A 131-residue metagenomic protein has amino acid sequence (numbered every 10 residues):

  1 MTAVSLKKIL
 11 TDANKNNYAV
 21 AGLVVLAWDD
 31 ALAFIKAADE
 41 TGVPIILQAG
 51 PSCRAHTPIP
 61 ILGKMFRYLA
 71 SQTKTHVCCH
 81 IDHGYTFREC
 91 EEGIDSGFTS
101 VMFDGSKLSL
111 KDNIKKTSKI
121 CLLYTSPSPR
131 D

Functional and structural regions predicted by a protein language model:
M1-V20: N-terminal amphipathic alpha-helix/helix-capping segment at the start of soluble metabolic enzymes
V20-L23, I45-L47, V77-I81, V101-F103: Hydrophobic faces of well-ordered beta-strands that scaffold small-molecule active sites in alpha/beta enzyme cores
L26-W28, G50-S52, G84-T86, S106-L108 (+1 more regions): Active-site beta-loop-alpha junctions enriched in small/polar residues
D30, R54-S96: N-terminal active-site wall of soluble small-molecule enzyme domains
T41, S96-S100: Glycine-enriched alpha-helix->loop->beta-strand junction motifs that scaffold or abut catalytic
T57-I61, T86-R88, K107-L123: Active-site-adjacent beta->alpha loops and helix N-cap segments on the catalytic face of soluble alpha/beta enzymes
Y124-D131: Conserved small/polar residues in nucleotide/adenosyl-binding loops
